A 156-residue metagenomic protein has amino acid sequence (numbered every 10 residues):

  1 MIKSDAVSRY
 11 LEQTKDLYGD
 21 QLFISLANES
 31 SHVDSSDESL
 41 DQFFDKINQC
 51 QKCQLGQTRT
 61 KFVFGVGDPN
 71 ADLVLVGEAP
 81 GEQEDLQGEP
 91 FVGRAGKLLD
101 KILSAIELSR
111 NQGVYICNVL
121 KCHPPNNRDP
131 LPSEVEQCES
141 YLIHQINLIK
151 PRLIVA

Functional and structural regions predicted by a protein language model:
M1-R9: Charged, compositionally biased N-terminal leader segments and the immediate start of the first structured element
D5, Q13-K15, D20-A156: A polyanion-binding, active-site-adjacent surface
